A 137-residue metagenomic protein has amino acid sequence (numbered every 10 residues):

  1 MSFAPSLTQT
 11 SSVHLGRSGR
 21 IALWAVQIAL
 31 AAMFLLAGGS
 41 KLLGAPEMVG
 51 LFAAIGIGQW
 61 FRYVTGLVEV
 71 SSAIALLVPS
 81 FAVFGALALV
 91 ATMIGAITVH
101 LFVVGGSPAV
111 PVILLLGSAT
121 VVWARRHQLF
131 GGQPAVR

Functional and structural regions predicted by a protein language model:
M1-L36, V78-R137: Extended, low-polarity transmembrane helix blocks
A4, T10-V13, I55-T65: Hydrophobic alpha-helical transmembrane segments
R17-S18, L30-A31, G50, G66 (+1 more regions): Generic signal for short, ordered secondary-structure residues within or immediately flanking folded domains
V26, S40, T65-S71, V99: Residue-level micro-sites within transmembrane alpha helices that shape and flank functional polar/acidic positions
M33, A45-P46, V68-V70, T92: A generic alpha-helix surface/boundary motif
L36, I57-L77: Core segments of alpha-helical transmembrane spans in multipass integral membrane proteins
L36-F61: Solvent-exposed, well-ordered loop and adjacent helix/strand elements within mature globular domains that form
G44-M48, Y63, V83-A86, V90: Amphipathic alpha-helical interface surfaces
